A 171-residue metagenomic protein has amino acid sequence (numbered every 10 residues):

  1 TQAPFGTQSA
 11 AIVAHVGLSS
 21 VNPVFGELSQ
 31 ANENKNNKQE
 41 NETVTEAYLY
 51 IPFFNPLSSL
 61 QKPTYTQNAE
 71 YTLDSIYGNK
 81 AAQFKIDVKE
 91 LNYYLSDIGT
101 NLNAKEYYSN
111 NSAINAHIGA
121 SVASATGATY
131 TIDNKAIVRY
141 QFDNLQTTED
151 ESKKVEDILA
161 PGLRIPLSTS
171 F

Functional and structural regions predicted by a protein language model:
T1-F171: Secreted, disulfide-rich extracellular signaling modules
